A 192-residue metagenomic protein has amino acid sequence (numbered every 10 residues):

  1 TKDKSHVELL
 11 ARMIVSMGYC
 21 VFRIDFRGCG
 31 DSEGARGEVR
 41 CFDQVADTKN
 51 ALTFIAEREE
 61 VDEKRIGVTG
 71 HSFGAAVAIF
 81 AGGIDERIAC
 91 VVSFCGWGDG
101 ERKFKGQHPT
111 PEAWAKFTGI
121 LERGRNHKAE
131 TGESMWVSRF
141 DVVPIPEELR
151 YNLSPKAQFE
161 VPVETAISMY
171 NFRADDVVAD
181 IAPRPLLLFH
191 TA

Functional and structural regions predicted by a protein language model:
T1-K2, S72: Active-site glycine-rich loops that stabilize anionic/oxyanionic intermediates across multiple enzyme folds
K2-H6, A11, C29-K64: Catalytic nucleophile-loop/oxyanion-hole region of alpha/beta-hydrolase and closely related hydrolase-like folds
S5-R23: Short amphipathic alpha-helix adjacent to the substrate-entry channel of hydrolases
M13, K49-G132, Q158-V163, M169-Y170: Primarily recognizes the serine-hydrolase "nucleophile elbow" in alpha/beta-hydrolase and SGNH/GDSL folds
C20, D25-A35, W97: Short beta-to-alpha linker loops that shape the active-site pocket of alpha/beta-hydrolase fold enzymes
G132-Q158: Conserved alpha/beta-hydrolase catalytic His-Asp/Glu region
Y170-P183: The feature captures the conserved acid-bearing segment of alpha/beta-hydrolase catalytic domains
I181, L187-H190: Short beta-strand/loop motif that positions the catalytic acidic residue of the alpha/beta-hydrolase fold
